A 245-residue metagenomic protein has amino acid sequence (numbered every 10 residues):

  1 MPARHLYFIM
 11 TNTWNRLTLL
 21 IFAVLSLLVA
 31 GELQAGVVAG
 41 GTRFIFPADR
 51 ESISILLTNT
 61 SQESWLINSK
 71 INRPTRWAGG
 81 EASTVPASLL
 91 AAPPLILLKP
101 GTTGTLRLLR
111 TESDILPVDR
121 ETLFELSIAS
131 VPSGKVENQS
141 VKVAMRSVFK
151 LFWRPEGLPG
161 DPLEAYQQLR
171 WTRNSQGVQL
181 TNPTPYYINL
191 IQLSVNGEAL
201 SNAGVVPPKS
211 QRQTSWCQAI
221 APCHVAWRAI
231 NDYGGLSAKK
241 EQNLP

Functional and structural regions predicted by a protein language model:
H5-I21: Bacterial N-terminal signal peptides that target proteins for export
A35-S61, G160-R173, A203: Beta-sheet-dominated interaction scaffolds and their linkers
L57-S61, V178-T184: Asparagine-centered strand-capping/turn motif at beta-strand->loop junctions
E63-I71, Y187-L193: Short, hydrophobic/aromatic beta-strand segments
E81-D114, G197-P222: Intrinsically disordered, low-complexity Pro/Gly/Ser/Thr-rich segments with frequent PxxP/GP/PP motifs and embedded
S113-L158, P222-P245: Terminal connector regions
